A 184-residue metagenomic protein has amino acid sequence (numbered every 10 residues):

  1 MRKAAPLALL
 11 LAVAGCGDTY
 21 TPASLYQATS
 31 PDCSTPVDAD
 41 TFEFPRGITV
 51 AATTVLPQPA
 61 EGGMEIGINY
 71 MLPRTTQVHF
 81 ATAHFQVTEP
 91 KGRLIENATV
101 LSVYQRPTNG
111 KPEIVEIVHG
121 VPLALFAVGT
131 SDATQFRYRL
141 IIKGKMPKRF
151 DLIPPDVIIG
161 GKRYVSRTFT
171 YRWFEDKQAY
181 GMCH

Functional and structural regions predicted by a protein language model:
R2-A8: Sec-dependent signal peptide recognition, specifically the positively charged N-region followed immediately by
A12-G15: C-terminal motif of bacterial Sec signal peptides marking the signal peptidase cleavage site
G17-G47, A60-G67, T75-V103, G110-H184: Surface-exposed edge beta-strand/loop patches
V50: A broad, low-specificity signal marking well-ordered, structured residues that form hydrophobic/aromatic
T54-P57: Second-shell loop/turn segments in exported
